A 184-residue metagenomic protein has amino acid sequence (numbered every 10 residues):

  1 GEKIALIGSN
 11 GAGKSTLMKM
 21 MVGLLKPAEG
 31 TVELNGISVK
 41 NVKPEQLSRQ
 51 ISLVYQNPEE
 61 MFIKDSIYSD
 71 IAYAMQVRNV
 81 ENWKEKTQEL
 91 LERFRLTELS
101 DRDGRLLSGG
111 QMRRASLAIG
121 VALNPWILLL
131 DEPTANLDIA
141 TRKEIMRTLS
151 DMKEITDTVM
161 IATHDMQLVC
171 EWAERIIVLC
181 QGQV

Functional and structural regions predicted by a protein language model:
V22: Helix-to-loop junction immediately C-terminal to a conserved catalytic motif
G30-S38, L47: Conserved ABC transporter NBD signature motif
E81-L99: Conserved ABC ATPase "signature" region
D103-L107: Conserved ABC ATPase signature
L128-D131: Catalytic Walker B motif of ABC-type/P-loop ATPase nucleotide-binding domains
T163-H164: H-loop/switch region of ABC-family ATPase nucleotide-binding domains
V169-E171: A short, surface-exposed alpha-helical micro-motif characterized by mixed small hydrophobic and charged/polar residues
